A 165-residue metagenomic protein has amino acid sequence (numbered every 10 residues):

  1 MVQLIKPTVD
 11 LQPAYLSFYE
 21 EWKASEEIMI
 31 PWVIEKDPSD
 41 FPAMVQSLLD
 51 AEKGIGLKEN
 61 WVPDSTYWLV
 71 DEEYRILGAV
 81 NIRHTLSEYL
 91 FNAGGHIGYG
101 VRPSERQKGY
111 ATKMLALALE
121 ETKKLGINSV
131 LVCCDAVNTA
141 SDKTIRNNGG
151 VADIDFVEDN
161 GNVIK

Functional and structural regions predicted by a protein language model:
M1-H96, K165: GNAT-family acyltransferases
Q3, G98, L131-C133: Short aromatic/hydrophobic contact patches that present stacked aromatics for nucleic-acid/ligand binding
T66-V70, R102-E105, C134: Polytopic alpha-helical membrane proteins, predominantly small-molecule transporters/carriers
T85-S87, S104, V137: Short coil/turn motifs at secondary-structure junctions
G98-V101, Q107-K124, K143-N147: Conserved acetyl-CoA-binding loop-helix of GNAT-fold acetyltransferases
T122-C133: Conserved GNAT acetyl-CoA-binding A-motif
V132-D142: Conserved beta-strand-loop-alpha-helix junction that forms the acyl-donor binding cleft
C133, R146-K165: Conserved catalytic-core motifs of GNAT/GCN5-like acyltransferases
